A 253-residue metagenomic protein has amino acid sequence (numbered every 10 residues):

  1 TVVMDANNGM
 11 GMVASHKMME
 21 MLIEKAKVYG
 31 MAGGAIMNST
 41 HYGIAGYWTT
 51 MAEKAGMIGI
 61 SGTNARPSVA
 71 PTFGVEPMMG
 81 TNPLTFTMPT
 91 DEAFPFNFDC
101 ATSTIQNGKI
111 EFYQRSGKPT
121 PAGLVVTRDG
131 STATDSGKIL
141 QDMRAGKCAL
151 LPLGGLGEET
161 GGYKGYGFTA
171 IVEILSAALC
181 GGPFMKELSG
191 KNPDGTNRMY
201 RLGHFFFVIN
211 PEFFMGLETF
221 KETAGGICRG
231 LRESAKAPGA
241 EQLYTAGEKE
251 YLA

Functional and structural regions predicted by a protein language model:
T1-M21: Active-site cofactor/substrate anionic-group-binding motifs, chiefly glycine- and Lys/Arg-rich phosphate-binding loops
M4-A6, G33-N38, G59-T63, M88 (+2 more regions): General beta-strand structural signal in soluble alpha/beta enzymes
E24-G34: Conserved catalytic cysteine-centered active-site region of acyl-thioester-dependent Claisen-condensing enzymes
S39-P71, V75-G80: Long, hydrophobic, well-ordered secondary-structure blocks that form the structural core and pocket-lining surfaces
V69-M143: Phosphate/diphosphate-binding glycine-rich loops and adjacent basic-rich segments that engage nucleotide
K118-F184: Secondary-shell segments that build the walls of catalytic and ion/ligand-binding clefts
I174, L179, P183-A253: Catalytic-core signal marking the mid-to-C-terminal active-site face
